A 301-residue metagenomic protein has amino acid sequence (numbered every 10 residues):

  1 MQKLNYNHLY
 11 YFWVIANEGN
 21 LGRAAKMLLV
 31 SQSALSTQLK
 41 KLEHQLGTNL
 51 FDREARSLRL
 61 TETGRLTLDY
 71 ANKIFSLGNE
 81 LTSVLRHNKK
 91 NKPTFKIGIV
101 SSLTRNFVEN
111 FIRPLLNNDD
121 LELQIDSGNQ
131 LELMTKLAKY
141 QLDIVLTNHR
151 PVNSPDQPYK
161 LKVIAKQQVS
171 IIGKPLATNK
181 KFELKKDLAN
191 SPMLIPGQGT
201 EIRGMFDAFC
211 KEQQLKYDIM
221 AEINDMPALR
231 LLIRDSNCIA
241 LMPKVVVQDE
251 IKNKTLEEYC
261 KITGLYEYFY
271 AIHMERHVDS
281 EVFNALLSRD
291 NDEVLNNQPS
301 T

Functional and structural regions predicted by a protein language model:
W13-S31: Short helix-boundary/capping micro-motifs
L21, K41-L60: A short LG(V/I)-centered, amphipathic sequence patch enriched for acidic residue(s) preceding the LG motif
Q45-L46, T67-K89: Alpha-helical linker/hinge and terminal dimerization helices associated with HTH transcriptional regulators
K92-N153: Central regulatory/effector-binding core of bacterial HTH transcription factors
N129-Q130, A138-Q141, N148, I202 (+1 more regions): Hydrophobic hinge/microswitch elements
P158-G197: Flexible hinge/capping segments at coil-to-helix
N179-K180, S191-Q213, D279-F283, L287 (+1 more regions): Secondary-structure junction motif
E257-S300: A late-sequence structural motif
